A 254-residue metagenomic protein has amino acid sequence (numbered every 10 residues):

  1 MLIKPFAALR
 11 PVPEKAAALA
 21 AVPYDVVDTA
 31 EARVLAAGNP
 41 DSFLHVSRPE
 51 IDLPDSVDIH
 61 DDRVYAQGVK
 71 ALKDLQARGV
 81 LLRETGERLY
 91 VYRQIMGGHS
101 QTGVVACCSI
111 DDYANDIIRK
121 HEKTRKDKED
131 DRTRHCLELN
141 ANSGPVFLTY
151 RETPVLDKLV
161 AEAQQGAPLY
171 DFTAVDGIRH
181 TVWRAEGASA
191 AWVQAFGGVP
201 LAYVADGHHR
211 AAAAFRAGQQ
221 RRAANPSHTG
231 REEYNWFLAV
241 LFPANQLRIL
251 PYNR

Functional and structural regions predicted by a protein language model:
M1-R254: Surface-exposed, charge/polar-rich loops and edge strands
